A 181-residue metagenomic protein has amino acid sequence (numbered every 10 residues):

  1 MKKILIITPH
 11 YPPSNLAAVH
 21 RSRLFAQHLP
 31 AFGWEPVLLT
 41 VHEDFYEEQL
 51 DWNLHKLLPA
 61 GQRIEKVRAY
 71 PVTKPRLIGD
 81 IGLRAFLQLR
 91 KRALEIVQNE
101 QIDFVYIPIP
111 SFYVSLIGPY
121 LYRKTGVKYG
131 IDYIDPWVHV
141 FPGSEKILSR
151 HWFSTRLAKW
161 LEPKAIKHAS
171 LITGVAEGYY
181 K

Functional and structural regions predicted by a protein language model:
M1-A69, E177: N-terminal subdomain of nucleotide-sugar transferases
P12-S14, L94, Y113, V127-S149 (+1 more regions): A short, histidine- and acid-enriched strand-loop-helix "catalytic/donor-clamping" loop that lines the nucleotide-sugar
L39, G130, G143, A165 (+2 more regions): Catalytic cores of nucleotide-enabled group-transfer and carboxylate-activating enzymes in metabolic and assembly-line
A60-K91, K146-R150: A short, charged, and often flexible helix/loop element on the N-terminal side of the glycosyltransferase catalytic
I81-L89, I102-T125, I131-V140: An aromatic- and histidine-rich active-site surface loop
I96-I102: Glycine-rich phosphate-binding loop signature in dinucleotide/nucleotide-binding domains
Y113-L116, Y120-K124, W137, W152-I172: Membrane-proximal helix-turn-helix segments that form the acceptor-binding/catalytic region of lipid-linked
